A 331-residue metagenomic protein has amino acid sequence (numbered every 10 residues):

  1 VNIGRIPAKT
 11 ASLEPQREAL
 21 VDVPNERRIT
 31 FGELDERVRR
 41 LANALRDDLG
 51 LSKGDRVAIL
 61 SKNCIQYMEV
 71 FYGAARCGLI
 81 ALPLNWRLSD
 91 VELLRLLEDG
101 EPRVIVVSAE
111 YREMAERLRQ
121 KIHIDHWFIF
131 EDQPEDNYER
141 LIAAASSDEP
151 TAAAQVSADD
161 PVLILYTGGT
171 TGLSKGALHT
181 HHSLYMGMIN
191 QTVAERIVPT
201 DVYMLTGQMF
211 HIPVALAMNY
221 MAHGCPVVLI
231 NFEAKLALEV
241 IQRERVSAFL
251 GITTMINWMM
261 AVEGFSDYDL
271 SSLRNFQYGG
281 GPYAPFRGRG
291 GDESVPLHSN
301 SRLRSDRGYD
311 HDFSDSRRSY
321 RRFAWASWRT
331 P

Functional and structural regions predicted by a protein language model:
P7-T30, I59: AMP-dependent adenylate-forming
P15-E18, S146-Y166, L173, R196-V202: Conserved pre-ATP/AMP-binding loop-to-beta segment of ANL
R27, A44-V91, G207: Conserved AMP-binding/adenylate-forming
D35-N43, L163, A177-V198, T206 (+3 more regions): Conserved structural elements of the adenylate-forming
S61, L82-E98, A109-Y111, T206 (+2 more regions): ATP-dependent adenylate-forming carboxylate-activation enzymes
E113-A158, G168, E263: ANL superfamily adenylate-forming
Y185-V202, F210-A248, V262: Conserved AMP-binding/adenylation subdomain of ANL enzymes
A222, V246-L250, M260-R322: Gly/Ser/Thr-rich phosphate-binding loop
